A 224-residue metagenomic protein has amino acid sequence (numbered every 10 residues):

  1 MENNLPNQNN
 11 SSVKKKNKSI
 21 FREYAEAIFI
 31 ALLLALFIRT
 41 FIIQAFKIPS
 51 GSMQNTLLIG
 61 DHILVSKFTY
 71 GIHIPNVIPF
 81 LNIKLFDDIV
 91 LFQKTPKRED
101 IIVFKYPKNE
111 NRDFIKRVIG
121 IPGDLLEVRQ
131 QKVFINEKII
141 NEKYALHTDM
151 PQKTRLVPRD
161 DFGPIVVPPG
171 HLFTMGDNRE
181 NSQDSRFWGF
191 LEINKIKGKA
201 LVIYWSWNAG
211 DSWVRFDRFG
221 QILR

Functional and structural regions predicted by a protein language model:
E2-R22, F37, F41-I42, F46-K47 (+1 more regions): Soluble "head" domains of membrane/secretory-pathway proteins
